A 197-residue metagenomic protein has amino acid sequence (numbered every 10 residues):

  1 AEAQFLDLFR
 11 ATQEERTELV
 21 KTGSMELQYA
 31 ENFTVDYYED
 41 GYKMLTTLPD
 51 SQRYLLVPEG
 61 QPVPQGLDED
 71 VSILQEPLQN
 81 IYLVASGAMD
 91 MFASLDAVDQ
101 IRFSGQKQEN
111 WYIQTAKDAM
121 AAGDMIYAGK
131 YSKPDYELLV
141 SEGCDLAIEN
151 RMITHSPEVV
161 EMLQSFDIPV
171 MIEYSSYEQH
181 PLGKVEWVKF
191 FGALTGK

Functional and structural regions predicted by a protein language model:
A1-K197: N-terminal ligand-binding lobe of clamshell/alpha-beta domains
